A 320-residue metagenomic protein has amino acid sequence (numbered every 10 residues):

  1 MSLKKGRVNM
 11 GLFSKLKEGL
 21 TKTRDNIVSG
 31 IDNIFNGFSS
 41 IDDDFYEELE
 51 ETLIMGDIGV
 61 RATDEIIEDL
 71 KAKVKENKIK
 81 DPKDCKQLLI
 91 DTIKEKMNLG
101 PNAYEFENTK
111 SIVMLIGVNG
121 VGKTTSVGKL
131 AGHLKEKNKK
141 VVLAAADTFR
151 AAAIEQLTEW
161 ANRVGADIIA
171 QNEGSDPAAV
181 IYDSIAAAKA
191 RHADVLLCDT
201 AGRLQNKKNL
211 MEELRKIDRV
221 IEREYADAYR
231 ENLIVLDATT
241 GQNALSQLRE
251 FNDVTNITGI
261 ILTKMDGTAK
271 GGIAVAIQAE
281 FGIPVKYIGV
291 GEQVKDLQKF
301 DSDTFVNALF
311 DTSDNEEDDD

Functional and structural regions predicted by a protein language model:
S2-I34: Charged, compositionally biased N-terminal leader segments and the immediate start of the first structured element
L20, D57-G59, V118, D147 (+4 more regions): Residue-level signature of catalytic and energy-coupling elements of molecular machines, predominantly ATP/GTP-dependent
N26-A146, A153-P177, I181-C198: Primarily NTPase-proximal linker/entry elements flanking Walker-type ATP/GTP-binding cores
D43, D64, I79, K83 (+5 more regions): Non-catalytic, surface-exposed connector residues within folded enzymatic/regulatory domains
V60-A62, R150, D266, V294: Short hydrophobic/aromatic residue motifs in ordered secondary structure
Q156, D176-R191, Q205-D311: Conserved catalytic-core segment of NTP-binding enzymes
A201-R203: Short glycine-rich anion-binding loops that position phosphate/pyrophosphate groups of nucleotides and phosphorylated
N315-D320: Extended, compositionally biased non-globular segments
